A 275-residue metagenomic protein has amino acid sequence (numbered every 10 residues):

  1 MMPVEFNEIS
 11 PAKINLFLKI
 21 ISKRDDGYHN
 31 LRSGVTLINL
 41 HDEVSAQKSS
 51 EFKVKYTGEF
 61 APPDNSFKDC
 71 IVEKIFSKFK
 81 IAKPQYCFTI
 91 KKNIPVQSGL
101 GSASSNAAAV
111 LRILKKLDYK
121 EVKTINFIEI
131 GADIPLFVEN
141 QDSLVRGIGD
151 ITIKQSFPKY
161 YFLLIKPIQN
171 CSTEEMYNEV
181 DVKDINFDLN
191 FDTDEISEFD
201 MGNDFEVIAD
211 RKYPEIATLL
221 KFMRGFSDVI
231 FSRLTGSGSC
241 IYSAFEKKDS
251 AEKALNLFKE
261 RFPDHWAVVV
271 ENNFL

Functional and structural regions predicted by a protein language model:
M1-S98, K116-E121, I148, S156-P158 (+1 more regions): ATP-binding N-lobe of GHMP and related small-molecule kinases
P3-S10, N15-S33, Y119-S232, A244-L275: ATP-dependent small-molecule kinase catalytic core of the GHMP/sugar-kinase superfamily and closely related
Y28, K68-D69, G101-S104, F245-K248: Conserved strand-to-helix beginnings and helix N-cap segments that scaffold or border functional pockets
E73, A108-L111, L220: Predominant activation on well-ordered alpha-helical scaffold segments within soluble catalytic domains
S77, R112-K116, N256, E260: Short, well-ordered alpha-helices that flank and scaffold nucleotide-derived cofactor binding pockets
T89, R233-T235: Short glycine-rich phosphate-binding loop at a beta-alpha junction
S98-F127: DPxDG-like acidic metal-binding loop motif
G238-I241: Conserved glycine-rich beta-strand-loop-beta hairpin in the small C-terminal domain of fold type I
